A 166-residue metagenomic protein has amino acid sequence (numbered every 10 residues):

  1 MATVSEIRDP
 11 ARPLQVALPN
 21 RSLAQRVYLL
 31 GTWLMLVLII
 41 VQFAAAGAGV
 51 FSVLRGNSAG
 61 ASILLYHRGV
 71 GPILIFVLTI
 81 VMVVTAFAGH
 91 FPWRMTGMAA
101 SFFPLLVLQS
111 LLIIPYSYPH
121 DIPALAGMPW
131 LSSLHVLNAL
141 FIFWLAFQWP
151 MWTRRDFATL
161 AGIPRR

Functional and structural regions predicted by a protein language model:
A2-R166: Polytopic transmembrane helical bundles with strong interfacial aromatic enrichment
